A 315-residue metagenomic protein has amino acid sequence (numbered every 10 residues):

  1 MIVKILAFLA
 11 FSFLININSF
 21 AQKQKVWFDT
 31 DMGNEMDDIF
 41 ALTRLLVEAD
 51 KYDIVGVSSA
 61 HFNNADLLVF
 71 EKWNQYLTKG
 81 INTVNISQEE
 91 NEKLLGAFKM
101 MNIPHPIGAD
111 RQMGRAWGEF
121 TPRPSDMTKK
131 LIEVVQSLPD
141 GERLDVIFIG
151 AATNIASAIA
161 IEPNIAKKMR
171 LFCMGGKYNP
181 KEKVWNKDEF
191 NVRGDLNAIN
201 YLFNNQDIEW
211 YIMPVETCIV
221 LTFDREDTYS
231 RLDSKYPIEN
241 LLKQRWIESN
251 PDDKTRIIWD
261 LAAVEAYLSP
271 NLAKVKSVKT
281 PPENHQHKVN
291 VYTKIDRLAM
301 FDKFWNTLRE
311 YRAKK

Functional and structural regions predicted by a protein language model:
M1-K23: Bacterial Sec-dependent N-terminal signal peptides
Q22-K315: N-terminal acidic, glycine/proline-rich low-complexity segments
